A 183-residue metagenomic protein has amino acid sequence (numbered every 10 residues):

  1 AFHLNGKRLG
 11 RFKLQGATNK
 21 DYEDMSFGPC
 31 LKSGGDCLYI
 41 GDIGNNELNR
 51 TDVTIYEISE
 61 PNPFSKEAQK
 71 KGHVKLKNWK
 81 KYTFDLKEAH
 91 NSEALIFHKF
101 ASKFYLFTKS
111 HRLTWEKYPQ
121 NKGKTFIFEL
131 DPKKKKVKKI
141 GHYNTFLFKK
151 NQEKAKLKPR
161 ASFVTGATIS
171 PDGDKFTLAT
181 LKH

Functional and structural regions predicted by a protein language model:
A1-H183: Sequence/structural signature of beta-propeller domains
